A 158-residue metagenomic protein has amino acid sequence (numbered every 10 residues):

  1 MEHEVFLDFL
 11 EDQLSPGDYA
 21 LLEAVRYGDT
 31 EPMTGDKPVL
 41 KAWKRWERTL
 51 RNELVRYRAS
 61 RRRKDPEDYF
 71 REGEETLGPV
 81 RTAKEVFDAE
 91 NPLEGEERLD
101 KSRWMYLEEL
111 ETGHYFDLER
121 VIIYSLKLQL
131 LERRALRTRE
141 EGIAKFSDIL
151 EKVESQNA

Functional and structural regions predicted by a protein language model:
M1-A158: Extended alpha-helical surfaces
